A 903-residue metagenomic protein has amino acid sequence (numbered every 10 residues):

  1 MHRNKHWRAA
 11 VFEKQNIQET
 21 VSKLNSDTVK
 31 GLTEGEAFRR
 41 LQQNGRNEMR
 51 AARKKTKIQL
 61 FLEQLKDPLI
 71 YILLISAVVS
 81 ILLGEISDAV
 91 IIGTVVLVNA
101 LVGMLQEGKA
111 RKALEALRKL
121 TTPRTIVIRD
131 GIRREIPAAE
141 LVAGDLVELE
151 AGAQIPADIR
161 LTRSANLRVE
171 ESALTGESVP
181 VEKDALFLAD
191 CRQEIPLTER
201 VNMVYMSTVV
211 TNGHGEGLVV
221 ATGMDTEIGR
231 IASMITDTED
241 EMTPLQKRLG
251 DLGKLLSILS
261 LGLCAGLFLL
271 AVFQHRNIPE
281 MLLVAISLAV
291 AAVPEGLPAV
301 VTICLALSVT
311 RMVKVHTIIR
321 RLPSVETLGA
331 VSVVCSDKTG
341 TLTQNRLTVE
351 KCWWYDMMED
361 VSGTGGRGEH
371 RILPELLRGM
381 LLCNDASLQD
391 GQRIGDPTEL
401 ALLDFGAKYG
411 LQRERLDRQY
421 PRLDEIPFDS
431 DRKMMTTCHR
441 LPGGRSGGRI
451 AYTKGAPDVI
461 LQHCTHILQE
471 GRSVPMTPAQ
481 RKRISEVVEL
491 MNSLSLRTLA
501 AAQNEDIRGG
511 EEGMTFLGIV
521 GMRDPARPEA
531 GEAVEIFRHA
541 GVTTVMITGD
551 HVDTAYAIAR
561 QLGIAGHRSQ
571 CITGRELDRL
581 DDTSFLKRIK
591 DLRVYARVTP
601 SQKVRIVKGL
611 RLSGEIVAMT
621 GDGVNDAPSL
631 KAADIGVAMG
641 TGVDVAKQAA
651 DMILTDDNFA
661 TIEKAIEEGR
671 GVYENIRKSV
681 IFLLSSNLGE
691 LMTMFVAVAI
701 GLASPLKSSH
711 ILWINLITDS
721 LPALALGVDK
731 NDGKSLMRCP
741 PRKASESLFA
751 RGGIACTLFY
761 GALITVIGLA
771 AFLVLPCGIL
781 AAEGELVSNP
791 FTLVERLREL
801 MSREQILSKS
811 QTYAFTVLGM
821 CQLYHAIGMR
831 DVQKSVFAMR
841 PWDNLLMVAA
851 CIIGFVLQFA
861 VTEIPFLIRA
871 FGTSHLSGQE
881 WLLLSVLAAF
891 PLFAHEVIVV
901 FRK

Functional and structural regions predicted by a protein language model:
M1-C739, A744-F749, F815, V832-K903: Conserved cytosolic headpiece of P-type ATPases
L32, A771-V774, G778, L807 (+1 more regions): C-terminal substrate-binding/catalytic lobe of Rossmann-fold NAD(P)-dependent dehydrogenases
N715-I717, G761-I764: Core active-site phosphate/anionic-ligand binding loop and the adjoining beta-turn-alpha structural block in enzyme
T718, Q811-A826: Generic alpha-helical transmembrane segments
K743-A762, M801-Y813: Membrane-water interface at loop-to-transmembrane-helix junctions
A762-G778, Q858-G872: Alpha-helical transmembrane segments and their membrane-interface junctions in multi-pass membrane proteins
G778-Q805, F866-H875: Membrane-interfacial helical/loop segments at transmembrane boundaries in membrane proteins
